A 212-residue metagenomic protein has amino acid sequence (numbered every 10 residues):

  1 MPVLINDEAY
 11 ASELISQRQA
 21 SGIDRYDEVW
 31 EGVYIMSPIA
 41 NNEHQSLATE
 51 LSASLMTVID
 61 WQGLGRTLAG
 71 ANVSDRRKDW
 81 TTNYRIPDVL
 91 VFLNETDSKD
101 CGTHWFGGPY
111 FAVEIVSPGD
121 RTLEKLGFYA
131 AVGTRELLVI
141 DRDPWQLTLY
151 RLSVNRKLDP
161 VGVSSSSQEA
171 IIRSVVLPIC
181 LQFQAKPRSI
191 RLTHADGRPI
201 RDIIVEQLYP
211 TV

Functional and structural regions predicted by a protein language model:
M1-V212: Gly/Pro/Ser/Thr-rich low-complexity, intrinsically disordered segments predominantly at protein N-termini
